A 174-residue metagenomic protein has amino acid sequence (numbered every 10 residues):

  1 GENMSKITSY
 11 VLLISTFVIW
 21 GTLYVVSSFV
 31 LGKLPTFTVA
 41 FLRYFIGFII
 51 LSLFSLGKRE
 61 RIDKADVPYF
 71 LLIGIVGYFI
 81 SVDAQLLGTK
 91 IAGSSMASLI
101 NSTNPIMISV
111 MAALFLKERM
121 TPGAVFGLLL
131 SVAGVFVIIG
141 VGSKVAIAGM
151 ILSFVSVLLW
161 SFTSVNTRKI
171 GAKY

Functional and structural regions predicted by a protein language model:
G1-T38, G142-K169: Glycine-/small-residue-enriched transmembrane alpha-helix faces in small-molecule transporters and effluxers
I19, L23-Y24, S52-N101, V137: Specific transmembrane alpha-helical segments of multi-pass solute transporters/efflux pumps, especially DMT/EamA
T22, V26-F29, K33, I46-D63 (+1 more regions): Membrane-interface helix-cap regions at the ends of transmembrane helices in multi-pass membrane proteins
S28-G32, T89-K90, L116, G171: Helix-capping/transition residues at the boundaries of transmembrane alpha-helices and the short helical linkers
K33-I80, M107-M111, L159-T163: Transmembrane alpha-helices of multi-pass small-molecule transport proteins
L34, A65, A92, E118-M120 (+1 more regions): Membrane-helix interface residues
T38-I49, V82, L86-R119, S156: Specific alpha-helical transmembrane segments that line the substrate/conduction pathway and gating interfaces
L51, L71-I73, M111, M120-G140 (+2 more regions): Hydrophobic transmembrane alpha-helices of multi-pass small-molecule transport proteins
